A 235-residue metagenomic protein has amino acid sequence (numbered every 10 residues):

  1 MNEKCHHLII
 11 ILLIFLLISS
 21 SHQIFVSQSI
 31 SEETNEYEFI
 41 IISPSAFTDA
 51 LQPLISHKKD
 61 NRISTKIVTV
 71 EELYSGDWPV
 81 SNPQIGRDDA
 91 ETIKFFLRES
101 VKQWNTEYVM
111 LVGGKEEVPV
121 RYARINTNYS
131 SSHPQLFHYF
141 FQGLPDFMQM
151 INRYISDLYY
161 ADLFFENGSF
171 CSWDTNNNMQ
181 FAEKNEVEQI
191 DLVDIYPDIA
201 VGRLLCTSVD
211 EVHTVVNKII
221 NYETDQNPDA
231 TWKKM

Functional and structural regions predicted by a protein language model:
M1-S31, V109: Secretory targeting signatures
I14, R62-S64: A generic structural signal for alpha->beta connector loops
I30-N35, S43-S45, S56-D60, G76-M235: Structured catalytic cores of large enzymes
A50-H57, T65: Domain-scale, conserved, charged regions that form catalytic cores and adjacent regulatory/interaction surfaces
I67-T69: A structural preference for short, hydrophobic beta-strand core positions in alpha/beta folds
L73: Positions that flank functional sites
